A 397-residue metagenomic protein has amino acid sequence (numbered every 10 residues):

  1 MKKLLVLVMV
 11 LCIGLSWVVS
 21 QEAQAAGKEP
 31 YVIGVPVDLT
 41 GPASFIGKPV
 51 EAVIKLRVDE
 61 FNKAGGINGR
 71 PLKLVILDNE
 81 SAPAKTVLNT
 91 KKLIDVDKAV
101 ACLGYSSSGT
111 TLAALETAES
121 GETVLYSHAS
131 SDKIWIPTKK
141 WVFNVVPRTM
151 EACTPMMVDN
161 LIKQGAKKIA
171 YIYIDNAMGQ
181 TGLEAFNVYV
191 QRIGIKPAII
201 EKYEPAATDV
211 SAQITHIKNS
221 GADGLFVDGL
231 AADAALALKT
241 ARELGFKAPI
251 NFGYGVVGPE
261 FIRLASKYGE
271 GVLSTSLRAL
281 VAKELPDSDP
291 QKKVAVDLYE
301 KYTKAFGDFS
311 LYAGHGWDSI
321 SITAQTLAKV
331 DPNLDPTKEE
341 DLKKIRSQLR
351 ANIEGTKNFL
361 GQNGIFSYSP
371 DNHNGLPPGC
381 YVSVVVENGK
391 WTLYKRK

Functional and structural regions predicted by a protein language model:
L4-K397: Extracytosolic ligand-binding ectodomains
